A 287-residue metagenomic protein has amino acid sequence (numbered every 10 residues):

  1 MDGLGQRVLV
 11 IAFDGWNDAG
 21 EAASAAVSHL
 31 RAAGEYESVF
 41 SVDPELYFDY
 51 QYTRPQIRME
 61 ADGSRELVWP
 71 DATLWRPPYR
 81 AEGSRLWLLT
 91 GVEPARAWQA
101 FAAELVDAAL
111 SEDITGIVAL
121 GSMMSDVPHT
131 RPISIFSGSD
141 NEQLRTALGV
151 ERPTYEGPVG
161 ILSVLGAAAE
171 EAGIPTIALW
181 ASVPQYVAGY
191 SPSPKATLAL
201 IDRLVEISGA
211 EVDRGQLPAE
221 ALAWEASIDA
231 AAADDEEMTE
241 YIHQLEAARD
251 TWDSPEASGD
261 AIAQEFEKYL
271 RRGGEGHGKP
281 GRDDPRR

Functional and structural regions predicted by a protein language model:
M1-G91: N-terminal short beta-loop-beta anion/metal-coordinating cradle
I11-A12, T90-G91, A119-L120, W180-S182: Short beta-strand segments
F13-N17, L89-W98, L148-E156, V187-S191: Flexible, glycine/proline-enriched loop segments at strand-loop-helix junctions that form or flank small-ligand binding
E21-A25, R96, A100, E156 (+6 more regions): Conserved active-site and cofactor/substrate-binding residues in soluble primary-metabolism enzymes
S84, V92-Q143, L165: Internal, conserved structured core segments that host functional sites
D126-I207, E211: Catalytic cores of processing enzymes, dominated by hydrolases/peptidases, characterized by acidic/His-rich
V187-R287: A conserved C-terminal secondary-structure "cap"
